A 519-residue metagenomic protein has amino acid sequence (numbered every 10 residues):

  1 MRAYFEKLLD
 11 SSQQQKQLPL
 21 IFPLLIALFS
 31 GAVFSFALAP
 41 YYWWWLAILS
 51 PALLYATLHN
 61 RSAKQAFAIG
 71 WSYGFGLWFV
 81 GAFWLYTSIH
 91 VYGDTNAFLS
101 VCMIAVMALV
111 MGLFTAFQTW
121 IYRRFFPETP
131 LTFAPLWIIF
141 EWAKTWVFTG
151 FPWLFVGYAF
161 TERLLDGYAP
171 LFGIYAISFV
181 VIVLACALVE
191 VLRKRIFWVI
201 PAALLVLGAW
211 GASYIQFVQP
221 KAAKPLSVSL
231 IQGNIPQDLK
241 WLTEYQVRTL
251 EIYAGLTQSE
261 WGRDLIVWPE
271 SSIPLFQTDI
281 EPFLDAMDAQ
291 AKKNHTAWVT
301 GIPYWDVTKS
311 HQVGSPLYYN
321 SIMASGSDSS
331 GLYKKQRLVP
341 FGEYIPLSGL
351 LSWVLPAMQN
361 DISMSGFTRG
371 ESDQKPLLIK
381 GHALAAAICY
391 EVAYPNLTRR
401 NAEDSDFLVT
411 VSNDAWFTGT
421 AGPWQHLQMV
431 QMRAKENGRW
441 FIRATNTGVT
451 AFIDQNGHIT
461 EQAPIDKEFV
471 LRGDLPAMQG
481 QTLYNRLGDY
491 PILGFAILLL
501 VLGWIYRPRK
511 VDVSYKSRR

Functional and structural regions predicted by a protein language model:
R2-Q216, G419, V430-R433, T445-I453 (+3 more regions): Membrane-embedded alpha-helical bundles of multi-pass enzymes that act on lipidic or dolichyl-linked glycan substrates
L38-L53, L77-W84, Q232-N234, G262-L275 (+2 more regions): Short, conserved active-site loops that position catalytic residues or coordinate cofactors/metal ions across diverse
S88, P236-L250: Acidic/histidine-rich helix-loop elements that form or flank divalent-metal/phosphate-binding sites at the catalytic
S100-V106, I235-W241, A357-Q359: Short glycine/proline- and acidic residue-enriched helix-loop micro-motifs that form flexible lids or anion-recognition
L205-D238: Hydrophobic alpha-helical transmembrane segments in integral membrane proteins
L207-G208, T243-E244, V409: Class I S-adenosylmethionine
R248-E251, I266, E270-R519: Solvent-exposed soluble domains appended to multi-pass membrane proteins
E251-G262: A short, well-ordered alpha-helical element
